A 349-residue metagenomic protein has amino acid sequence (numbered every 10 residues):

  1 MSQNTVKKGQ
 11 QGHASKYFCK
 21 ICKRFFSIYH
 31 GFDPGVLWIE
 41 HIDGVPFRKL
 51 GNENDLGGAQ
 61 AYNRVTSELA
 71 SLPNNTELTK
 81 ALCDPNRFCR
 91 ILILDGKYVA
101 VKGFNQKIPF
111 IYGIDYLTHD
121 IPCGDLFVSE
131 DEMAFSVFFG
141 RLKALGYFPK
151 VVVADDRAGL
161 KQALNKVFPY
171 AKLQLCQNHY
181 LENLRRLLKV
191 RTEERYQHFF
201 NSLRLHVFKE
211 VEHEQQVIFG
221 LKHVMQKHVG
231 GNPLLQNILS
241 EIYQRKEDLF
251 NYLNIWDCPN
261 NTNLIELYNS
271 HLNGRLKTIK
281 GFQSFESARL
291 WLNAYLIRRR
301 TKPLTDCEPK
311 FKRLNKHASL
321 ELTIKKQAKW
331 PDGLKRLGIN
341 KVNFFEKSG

Functional and structural regions predicted by a protein language model:
M1, I21, K49: Short, cysteine/histidine-rich loop/knuckle motifs that typically chelate Zn2+
M1-G12: Short recognition patches in nucleic-acid-associated and regulatory proteins
Q11-F26: Cysteine-rich micro-motifs
C19, L50, I91-Y98, H119 (+4 more regions): Short, conserved catalytic/metal-binding motifs centered on acidic residues
H30-V45: Short, amphipathic alpha-helical "recognition" segments used to contact nucleic acids or chromatin
G57, Y62-V152, A158, Q162-A163 (+1 more regions): RNase H-like nuclease fold core
A144, V151-V153, L160-E286, P303 (+1 more regions): Extended amphipathic alpha-helical interaction segments
G274-S348: Basic, amphipathic alpha-helical segments enriched in Lys/Arg and hydrophobic/aromatic residues
